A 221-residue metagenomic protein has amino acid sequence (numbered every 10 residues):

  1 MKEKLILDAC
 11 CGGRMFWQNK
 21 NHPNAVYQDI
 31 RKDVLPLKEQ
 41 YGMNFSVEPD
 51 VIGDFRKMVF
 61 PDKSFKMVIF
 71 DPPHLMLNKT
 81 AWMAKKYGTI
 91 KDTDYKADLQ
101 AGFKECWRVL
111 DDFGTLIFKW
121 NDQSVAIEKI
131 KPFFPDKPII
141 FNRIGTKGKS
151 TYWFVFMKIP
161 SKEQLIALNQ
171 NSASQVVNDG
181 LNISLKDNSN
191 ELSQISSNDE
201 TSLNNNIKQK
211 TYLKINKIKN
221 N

Functional and structural regions predicted by a protein language model:
M1-N221: Class I S-adenosyl-L-methionine-dependent methyltransferase catalytic core
